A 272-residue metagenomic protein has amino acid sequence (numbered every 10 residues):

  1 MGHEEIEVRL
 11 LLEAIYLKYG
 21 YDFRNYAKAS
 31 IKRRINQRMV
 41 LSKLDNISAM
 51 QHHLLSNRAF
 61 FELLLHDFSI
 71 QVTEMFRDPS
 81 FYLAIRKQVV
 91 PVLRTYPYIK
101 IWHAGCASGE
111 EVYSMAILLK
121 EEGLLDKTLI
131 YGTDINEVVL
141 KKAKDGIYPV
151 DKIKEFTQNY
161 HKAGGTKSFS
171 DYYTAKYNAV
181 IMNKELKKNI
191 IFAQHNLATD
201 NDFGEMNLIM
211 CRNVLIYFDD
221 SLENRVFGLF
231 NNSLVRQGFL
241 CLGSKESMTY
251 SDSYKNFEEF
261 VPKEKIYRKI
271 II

Functional and structural regions predicted by a protein language model:
G2-W102: Conserved AdoMet
Y96-G109, T128-Y131: Conserved class I S-adenosyl-L-methionine
S108-G123: Conserved SAM-binding loop of SAM-dependent methyltransferases across substrates and taxa, primarily the Class I
T128-M210, V214, L222, M248 (+2 more regions): Extended basic-aromatic, gly/pro-enriched interface segments that bind polyanionic ligands
N224-R236: A short glycine-rich, Lys/Arg-flanked "PGG" loop and its adjoining helix->strand segment in the class I
R236-S244: Conserved beta-strand signature within the Rossmann-like core of class I S-adenosyl-L-methionine
V261-I266: Short hydrophobic/aromatic beta-strand or adjacent loop that forms the aromatic wall/cage of a ligand/substrate-binding
